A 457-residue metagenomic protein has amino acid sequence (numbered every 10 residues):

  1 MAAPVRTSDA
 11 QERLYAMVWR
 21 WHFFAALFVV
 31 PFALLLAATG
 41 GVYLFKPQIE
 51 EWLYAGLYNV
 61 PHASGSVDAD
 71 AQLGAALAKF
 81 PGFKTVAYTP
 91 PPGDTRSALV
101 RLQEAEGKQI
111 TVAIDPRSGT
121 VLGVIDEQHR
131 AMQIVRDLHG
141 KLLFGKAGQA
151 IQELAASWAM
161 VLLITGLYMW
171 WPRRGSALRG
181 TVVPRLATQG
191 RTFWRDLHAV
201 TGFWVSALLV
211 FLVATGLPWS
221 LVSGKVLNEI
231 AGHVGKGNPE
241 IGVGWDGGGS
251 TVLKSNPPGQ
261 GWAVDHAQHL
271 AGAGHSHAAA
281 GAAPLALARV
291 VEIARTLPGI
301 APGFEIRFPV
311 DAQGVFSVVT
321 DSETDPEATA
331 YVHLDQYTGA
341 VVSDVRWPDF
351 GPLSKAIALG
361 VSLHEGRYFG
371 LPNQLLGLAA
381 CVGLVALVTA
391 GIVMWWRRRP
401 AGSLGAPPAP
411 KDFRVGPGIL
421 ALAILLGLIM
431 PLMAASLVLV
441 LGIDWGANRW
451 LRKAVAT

Functional and structural regions predicted by a protein language model:
M1-T457: Conserved histidines in hydrophobic membrane contexts and catalytic metal-binding motifs
